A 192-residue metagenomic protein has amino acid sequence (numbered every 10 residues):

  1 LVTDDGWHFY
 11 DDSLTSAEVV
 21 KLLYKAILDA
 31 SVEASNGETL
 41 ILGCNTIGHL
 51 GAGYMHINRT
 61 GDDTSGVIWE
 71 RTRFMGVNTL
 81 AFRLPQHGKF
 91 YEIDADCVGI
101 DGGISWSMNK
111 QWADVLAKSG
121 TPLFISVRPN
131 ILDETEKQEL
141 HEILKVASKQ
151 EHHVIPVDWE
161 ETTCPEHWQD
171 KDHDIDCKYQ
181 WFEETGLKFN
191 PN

Functional and structural regions predicted by a protein language model:
L1-Y10, I41-L42, K118: Short acidic catalytic loops
T3-V20, G99: The substrate-binding groove and active-site-proximal loops of carbohydrate-active enzymes, especially glycoside
D5, F9, Y54-M55, Q138-E139: Short secondary-structure transition/capping segments
W7-Y10, W69, W106, W112 (+3 more regions): A residue-identity detector for tryptophan
D12, A30-N36, I143-Q150: P-loop/Walker A phosphate-binding loop and immediately adjacent motor/lid segment at beta-alpha junctions
A17-E134: Glycan-recognition surfaces
L116-G120, F124, D158-N192: Carbohydrate-binding surface patches
K137-H153, D158-P165, C177-Q180: Structured C-terminal cap/extension of enzyme domains
